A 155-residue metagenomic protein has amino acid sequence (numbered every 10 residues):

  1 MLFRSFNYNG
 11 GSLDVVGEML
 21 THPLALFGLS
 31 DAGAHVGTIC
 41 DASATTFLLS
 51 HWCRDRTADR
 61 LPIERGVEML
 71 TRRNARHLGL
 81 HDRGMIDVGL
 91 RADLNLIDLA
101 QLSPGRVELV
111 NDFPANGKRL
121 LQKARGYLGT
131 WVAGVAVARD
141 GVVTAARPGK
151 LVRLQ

Functional and structural regions predicted by a protein language model:
M1-R60: Active-site neighborhoods of metal-dependent hydrolases
S5-V16, E64-R65, A75-L109: Acidic, glycine-enriched loop/beta-strand segments at the rims of small-molecule binding/catalytic pockets
E18-A25, S30, L96-V142, A146-R147: C-terminal cap of metal-dependent C-N hydrolases
L24, S50-T57, T71-A75, G79 (+3 more regions): Hydrophobic alpha-helix feature that most strongly marks membrane-spanning transmembrane helices and their immediate
V36-C40, R83, K118: Alpha-helix capping and helix-loop boundary segments enriched in small/acidic/polar residues
F47-R60, V67-M69, L99-N111, G126: Feature captures the catalytic cores and cofactor-binding loops of soluble hydro-lyases/lyases that act on carboxylate
R60-E64, A138-R139: Acidic/polar loop patches that form or flank catalytic/metal-binding clefts of enzymes that bind anionic ligands
A145-Q155: Short, surface-exposed, low-complexity cationic segments
